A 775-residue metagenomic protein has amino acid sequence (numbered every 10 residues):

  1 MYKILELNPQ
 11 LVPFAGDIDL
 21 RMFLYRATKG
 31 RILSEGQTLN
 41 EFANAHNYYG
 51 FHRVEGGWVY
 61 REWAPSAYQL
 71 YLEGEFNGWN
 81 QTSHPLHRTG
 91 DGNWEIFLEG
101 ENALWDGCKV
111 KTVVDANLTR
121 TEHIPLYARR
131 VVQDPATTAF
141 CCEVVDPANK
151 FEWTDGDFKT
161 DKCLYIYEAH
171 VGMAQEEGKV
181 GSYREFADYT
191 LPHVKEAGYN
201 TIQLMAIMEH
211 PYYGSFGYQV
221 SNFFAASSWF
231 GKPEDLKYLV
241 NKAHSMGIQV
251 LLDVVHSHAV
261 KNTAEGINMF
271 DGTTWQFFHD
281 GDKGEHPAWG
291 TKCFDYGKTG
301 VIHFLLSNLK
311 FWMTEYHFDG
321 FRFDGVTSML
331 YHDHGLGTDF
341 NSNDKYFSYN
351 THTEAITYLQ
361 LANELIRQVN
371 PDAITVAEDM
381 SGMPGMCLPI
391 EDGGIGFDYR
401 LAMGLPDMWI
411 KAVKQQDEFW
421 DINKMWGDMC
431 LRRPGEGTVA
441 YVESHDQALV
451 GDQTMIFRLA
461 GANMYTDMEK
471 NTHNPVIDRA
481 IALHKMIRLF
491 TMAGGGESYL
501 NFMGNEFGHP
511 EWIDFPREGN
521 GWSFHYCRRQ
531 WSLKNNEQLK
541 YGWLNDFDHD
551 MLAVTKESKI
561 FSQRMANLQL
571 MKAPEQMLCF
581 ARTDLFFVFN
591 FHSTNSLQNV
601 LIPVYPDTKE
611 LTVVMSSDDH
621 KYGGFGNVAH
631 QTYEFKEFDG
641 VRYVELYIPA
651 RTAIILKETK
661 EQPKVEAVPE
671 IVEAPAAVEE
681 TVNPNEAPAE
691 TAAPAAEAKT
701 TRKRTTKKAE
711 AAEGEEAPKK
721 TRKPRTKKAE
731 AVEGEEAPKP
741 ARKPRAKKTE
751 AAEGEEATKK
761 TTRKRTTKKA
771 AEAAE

Functional and structural regions predicted by a protein language model:
M1-E55, V59, W79-E168, M173-G178 (+2 more regions): The feature marks proteins involved in alpha-glucan
E62, A169, V194, L204 (+13 more regions): Conserved, mostly hydrophobic/aromatic
W63-L70, Y605-T608: Short proline/glycine-enriched turn/loop motifs at strand-loop junctions of beta-rich domains
W105-K109, A629-K664: C-terminal beta-strand-rich structural cap/linker in extracellular carbohydrate-active enzymes
V132, N149-I166, H170-T351, K636 (+1 more regions): Substrate-binding/active-site clefts of carbohydrate-active enzymes
Q133, H317-D319, D339-C527, K556-V604 (+2 more regions): Conserved alpha/beta catalytic core and glycan-binding cleft of carbohydrate-active enzymes
Q530, L539-K559, I654: Catalytic cores of secreted or luminal carbohydrate-active enzymes
K664-E775: Intrinsically disordered, polybasic Lys/Arg-rich low-complexity tracts
